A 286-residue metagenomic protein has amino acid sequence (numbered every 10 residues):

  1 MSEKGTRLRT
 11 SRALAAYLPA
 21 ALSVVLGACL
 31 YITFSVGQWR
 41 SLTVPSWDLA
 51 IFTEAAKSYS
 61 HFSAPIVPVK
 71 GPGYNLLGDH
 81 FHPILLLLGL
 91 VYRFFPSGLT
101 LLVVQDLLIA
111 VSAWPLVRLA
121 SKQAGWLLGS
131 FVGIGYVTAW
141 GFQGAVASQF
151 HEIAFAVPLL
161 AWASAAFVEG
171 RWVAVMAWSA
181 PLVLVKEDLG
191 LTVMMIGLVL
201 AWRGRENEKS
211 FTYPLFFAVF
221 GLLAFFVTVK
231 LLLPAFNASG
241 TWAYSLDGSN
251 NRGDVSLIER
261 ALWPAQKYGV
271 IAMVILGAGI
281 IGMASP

Functional and structural regions predicted by a protein language model:
M1-K4, T192-G221: Perimembrane helix-loop-helix junctions
M1-T33, W172, T212-F217: Start-transfer (signal-anchor) and selected internal transmembrane alpha helices of multi-pass inner/ER membrane
I51-N75, P83-I84: Extracytosolic helix-loop segments that constitute the early lumenal/periplasmic catalytic or substrate-binding loops
L85-L86, F94-V111, S130-G133: Loop-to-helix entry region of an early transmembrane alpha helix in multi-pass inner-membrane enzymes
A110-T138, V157-P158, A174-A177: Transmembrane-helix signature of polytopic, membrane-embedded enzymes that assemble or transfer cell-envelope glycans
A124, F155, L160-A174, A201-E208: Membrane-interface transmembrane helices that cradle and orient dolichyl/undecaprenyl
G144-I153: Short acidic/glycine- and proline-prone juxtamembrane loop motifs at membrane-interface regions of multi-pass membrane
G269-P286: Hydrophobic, aromatic-rich transmembrane alpha-helices and their immediate juxtamembrane boundary segments
